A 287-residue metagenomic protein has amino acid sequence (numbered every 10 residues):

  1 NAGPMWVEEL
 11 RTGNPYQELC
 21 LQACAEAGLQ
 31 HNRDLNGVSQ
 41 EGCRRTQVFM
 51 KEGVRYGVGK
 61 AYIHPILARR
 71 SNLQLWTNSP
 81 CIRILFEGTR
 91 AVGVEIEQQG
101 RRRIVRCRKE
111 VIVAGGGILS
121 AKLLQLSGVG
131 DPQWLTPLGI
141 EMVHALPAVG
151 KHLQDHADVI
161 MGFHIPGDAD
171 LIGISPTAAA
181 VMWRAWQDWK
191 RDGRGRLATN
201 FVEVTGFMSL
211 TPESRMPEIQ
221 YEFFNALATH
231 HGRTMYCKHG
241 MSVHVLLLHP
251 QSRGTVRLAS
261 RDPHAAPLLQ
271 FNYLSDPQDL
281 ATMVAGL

Functional and structural regions predicted by a protein language model:
N1-A91, E97, I160-A185: Conserved redox-cofactor binding core of oxidoreductases
P4-T12, F49-G53, L146, K190-L197 (+2 more regions): Active-site rim elements
S79, V113-G115, L126: Short, well-ordered coil/turn residues at beta-beta hairpins and beta-strand->alpha-helix junctions within
G100-I118: Core beta-strand elements of the Rossmann-like FAD/NAD(P) dinucleotide-binding domain in flavoenzyme oxidoreductases
R102-I104, S214-E218, R253, A266: Short, mixed charged/polar active-site loops that provide acid/base catalysis or chelate metal/phosphate cofactors
K109, A121, D131-Y236: Mid-to-C-terminal "cap/lid" subdomains and adjacent gly/pro-rich loops that border and regulate access to redox
I118-S127, L138, K151, D158 (+3 more regions): Active-site substrate-recognition segment that forms the wall of the catalytic cavity or substrate channel
T205-T211, F224-T229, K238-L287: C-terminal segments that line or cap access tunnels to active or ligand-binding sites in enzymes and enzyme-associated
